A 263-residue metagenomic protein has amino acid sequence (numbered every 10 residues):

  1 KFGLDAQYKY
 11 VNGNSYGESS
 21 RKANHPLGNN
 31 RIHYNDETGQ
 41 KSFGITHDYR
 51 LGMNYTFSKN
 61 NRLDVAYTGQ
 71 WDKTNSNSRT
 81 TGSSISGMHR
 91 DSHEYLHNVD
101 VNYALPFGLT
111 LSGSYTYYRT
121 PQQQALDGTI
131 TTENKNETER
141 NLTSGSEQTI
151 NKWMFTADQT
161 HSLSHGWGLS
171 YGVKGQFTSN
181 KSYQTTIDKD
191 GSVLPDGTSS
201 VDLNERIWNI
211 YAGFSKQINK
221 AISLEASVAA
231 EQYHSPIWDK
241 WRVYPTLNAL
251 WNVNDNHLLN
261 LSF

Functional and structural regions predicted by a protein language model:
L4-N60, A66-S83: Periplasmic-side early beta-strands and strand-to-turn transitions of outer-membrane beta-barrels
D5, N12-N14, R119, A249-N252: Alpha-helix initiation/capping motif
T46-K73, M88-K240, P245, N252: Face-selective signature of the C-terminal outer-membrane beta-barrel domain
L258: His/Asp/Glu-rich acidic catalytic environments and adjacent acidic regulatory segments
